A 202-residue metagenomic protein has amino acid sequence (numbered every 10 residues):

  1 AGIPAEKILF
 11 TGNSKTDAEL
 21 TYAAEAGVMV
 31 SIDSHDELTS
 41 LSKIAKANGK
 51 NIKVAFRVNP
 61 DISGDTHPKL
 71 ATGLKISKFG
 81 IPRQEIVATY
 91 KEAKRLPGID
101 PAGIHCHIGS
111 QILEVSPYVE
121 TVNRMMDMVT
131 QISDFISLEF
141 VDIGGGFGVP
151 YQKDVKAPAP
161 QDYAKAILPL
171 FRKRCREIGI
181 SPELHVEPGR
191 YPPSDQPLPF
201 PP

Functional and structural regions predicted by a protein language model:
A1-K153: Conserved alpha/beta-domain cores
S110-P202: C-terminal active-site-proximal or functional interface alpha/beta core segments in diverse enzymes
